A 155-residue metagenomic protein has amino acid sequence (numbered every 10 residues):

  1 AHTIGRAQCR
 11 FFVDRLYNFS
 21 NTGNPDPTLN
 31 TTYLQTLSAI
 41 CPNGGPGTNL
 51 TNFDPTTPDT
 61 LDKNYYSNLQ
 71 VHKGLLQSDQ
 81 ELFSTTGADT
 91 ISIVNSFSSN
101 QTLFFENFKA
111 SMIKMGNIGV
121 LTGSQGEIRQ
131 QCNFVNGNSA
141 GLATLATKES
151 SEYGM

Functional and structural regions predicted by a protein language model:
A1-M155: Catalytic cores of secreted/periplasmic or lumenal enzymes
